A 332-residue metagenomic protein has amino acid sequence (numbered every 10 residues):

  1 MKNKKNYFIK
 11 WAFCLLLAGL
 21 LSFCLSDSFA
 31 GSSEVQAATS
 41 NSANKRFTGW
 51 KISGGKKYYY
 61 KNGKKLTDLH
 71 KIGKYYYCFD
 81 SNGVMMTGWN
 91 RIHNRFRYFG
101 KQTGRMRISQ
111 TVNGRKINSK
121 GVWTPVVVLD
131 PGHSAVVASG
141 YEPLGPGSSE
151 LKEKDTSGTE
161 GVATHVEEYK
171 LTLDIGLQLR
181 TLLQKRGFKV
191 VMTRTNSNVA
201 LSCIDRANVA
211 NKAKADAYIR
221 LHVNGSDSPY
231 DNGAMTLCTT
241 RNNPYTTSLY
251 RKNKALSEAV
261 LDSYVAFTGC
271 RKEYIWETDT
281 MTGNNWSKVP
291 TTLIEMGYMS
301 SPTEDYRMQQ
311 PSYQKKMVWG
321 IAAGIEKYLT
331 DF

Functional and structural regions predicted by a protein language model:
M1-N6: N-terminal secretory signal peptides that target proteins for export/translocation
Y7-P125: Extracellular adhesion/carbohydrate-binding repeat motifs centered on closely spaced tryptophans
V122-A207, A213, T240: Active-site histidine-acidic residue metal-binding/catalytic motifs, centered on HxH/HExxH-like signatures
T124-P125, L183-V191, A213-Y218, C270-R271 (+2 more regions): Loop/turn elements at helix/coil->beta-strand transitions in domains of secreted/extracellular proteins
Y169-K185, N208, K212, K254 (+7 more regions): Solvent-exposed, polar/charged alpha-helical surfaces in well-ordered, non-transmembrane soluble domains, broadly
C203-D216, M281-S287: Mature extracellular/periplasmic domains of secretome proteins
R220-S228, L237-T240, K272-F332: Active-site-adjacent mobile loop/cap segments within catalytic or ligand-binding domains
L249-E277: Active-site-adjacent substrate-binding region of metalloamidase/peptidase-like peptide-processing proteins
